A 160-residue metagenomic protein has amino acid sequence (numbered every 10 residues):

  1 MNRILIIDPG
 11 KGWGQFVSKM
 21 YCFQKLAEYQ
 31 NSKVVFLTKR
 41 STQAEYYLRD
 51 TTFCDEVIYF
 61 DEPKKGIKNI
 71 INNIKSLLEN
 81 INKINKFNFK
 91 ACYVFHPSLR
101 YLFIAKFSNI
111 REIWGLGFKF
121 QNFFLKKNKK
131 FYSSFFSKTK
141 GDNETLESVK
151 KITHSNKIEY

Functional and structural regions predicted by a protein language model:
M1-Y160: Catalytic machinery of carbohydrate-active enzymes, primarily nucleotide-sugar-dependent glycosyltransferases
